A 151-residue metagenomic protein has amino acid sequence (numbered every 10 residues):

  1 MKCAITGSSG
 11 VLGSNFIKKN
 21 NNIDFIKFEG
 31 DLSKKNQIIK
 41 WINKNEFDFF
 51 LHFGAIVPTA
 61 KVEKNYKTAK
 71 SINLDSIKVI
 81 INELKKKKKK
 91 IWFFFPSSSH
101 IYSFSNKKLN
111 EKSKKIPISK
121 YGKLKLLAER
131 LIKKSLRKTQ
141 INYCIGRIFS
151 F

Functional and structural regions predicted by a protein language model:
K2-N20: N-terminal Rossmann NAD(P)H-binding glycine-rich loop of SDR-like oxidoreductase domains
T6, F50-G54, F93-S99, G146-I148: SDR active-site strand-loop-helix element
F25-N36: Rossmann-fold cofactor-recognition segment
S33, K64, T68-V79, K115 (+2 more regions): Glycine-rich NAD(P)-binding loop of the Rossmann-fold in SDR/ketoreductase-type enzymes
K35-I72: NAD(P)H-binding glycine-rich loop region in Rossmannoid oxidoreductase-like domains and their noncatalytic homologs
Q37, D75-N82, L131: Conserved mid-core alpha-helix of short-chain dehydrogenase/reductase
K78-I118: Conserved Rossmann-fold NAD(P)-dependent oxidoreductase catalytic core, especially the SDR/UDP-sugar
F104, I116-C144: Active-site Tyr-X1-5-Lys
